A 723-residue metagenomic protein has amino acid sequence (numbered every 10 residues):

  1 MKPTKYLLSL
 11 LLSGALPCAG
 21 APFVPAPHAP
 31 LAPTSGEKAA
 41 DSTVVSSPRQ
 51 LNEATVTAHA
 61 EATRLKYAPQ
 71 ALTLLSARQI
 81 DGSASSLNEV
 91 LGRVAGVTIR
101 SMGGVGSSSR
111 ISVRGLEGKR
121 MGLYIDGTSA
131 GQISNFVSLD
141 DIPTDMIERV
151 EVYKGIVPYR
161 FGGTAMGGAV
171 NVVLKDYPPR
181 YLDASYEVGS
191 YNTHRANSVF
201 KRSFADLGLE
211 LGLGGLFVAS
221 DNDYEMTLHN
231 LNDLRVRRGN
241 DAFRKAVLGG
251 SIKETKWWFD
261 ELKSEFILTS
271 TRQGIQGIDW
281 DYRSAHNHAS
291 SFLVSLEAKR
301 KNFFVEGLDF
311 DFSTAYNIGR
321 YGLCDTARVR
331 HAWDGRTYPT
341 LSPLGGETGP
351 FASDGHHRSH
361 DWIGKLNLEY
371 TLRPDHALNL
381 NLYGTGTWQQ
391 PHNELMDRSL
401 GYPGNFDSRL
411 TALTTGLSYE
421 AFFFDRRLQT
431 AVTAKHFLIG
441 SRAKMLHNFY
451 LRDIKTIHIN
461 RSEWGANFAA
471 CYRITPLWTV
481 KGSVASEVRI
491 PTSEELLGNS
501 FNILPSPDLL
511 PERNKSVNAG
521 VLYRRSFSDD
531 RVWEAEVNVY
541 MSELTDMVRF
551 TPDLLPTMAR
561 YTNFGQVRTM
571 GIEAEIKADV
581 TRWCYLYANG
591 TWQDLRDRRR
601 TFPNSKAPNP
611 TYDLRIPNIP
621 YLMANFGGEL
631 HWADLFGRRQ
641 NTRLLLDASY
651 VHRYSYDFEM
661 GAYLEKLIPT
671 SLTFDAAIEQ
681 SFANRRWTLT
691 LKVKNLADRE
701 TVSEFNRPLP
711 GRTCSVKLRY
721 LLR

Functional and structural regions predicted by a protein language model:
R49-D81, R110: N-terminal periplasmic "start-of-domain" segments of outer-membrane beta-barrel proteins
L72, N88-S129: Extracytoplasmic beta-strand/coil segments of soluble accessory domains associated with Gram-negative outer-membrane
T128-G155: Short acidic/polar hinge/loop motifs at secondary-structure boundaries that mediate gating or recognition
P179, E187, F204-A285: Periplasmic-side early beta-strands and strand-to-turn transitions of outer-membrane beta-barrels
D241-T255, T269-T271, C471, G482 (+5 more regions): Conserved C-terminal beta-signal and adjacent last beta-strands/turns of outer-membrane beta-barrel proteins
I252-S270, A289-Y450, K455-I457, S462-E463 (+5 more regions): Face-selective signature of the C-terminal outer-membrane beta-barrel domain
F424, E534-A535, Y540-E543, T562-S655: Gram-negative outer-membrane beta-barrel transporters
R473, K481-A485, E512-M570, T591 (+1 more regions): Membrane-embedded beta-barrel scaffold of Gram-negative outer-membrane proteins
